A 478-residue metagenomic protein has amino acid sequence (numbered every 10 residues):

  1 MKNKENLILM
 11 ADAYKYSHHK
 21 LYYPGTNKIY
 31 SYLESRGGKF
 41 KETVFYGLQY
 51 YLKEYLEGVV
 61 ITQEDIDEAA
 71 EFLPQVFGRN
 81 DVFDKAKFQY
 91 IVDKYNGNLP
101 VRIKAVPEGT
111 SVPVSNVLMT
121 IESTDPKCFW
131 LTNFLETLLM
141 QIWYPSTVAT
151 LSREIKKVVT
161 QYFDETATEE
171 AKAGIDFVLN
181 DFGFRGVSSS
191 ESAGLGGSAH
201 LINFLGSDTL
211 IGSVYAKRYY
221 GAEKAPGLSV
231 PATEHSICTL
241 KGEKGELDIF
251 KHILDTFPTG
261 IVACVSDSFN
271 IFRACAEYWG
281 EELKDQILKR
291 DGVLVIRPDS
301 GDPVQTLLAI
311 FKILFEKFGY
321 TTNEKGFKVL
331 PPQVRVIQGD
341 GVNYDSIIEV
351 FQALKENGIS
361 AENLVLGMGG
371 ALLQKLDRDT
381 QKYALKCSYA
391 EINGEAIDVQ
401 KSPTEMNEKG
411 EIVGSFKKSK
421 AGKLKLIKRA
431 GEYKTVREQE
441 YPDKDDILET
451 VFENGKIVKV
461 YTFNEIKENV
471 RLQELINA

Functional and structural regions predicted by a protein language model:
K2-E54, G58, I202-L205, T209-L210 (+7 more regions): Gly/Ser/Thr/Ala-enriched C-terminal appendages of enzymes
K2-K39, A86, I91-P100, G109-P113 (+2 more regions): Buried, small/hydrophobic-residue-enriched core segments of structured protein domains
Y30-D93: N-terminal, Lys/Arg-enriched amphipathic/low-complexity engagement segments that precede the first folded domain
L48-E57, A69, D125, I155-V159 (+2 more regions): Generic hydrophobic, helix-prone segments enriched in Leu/Val/Ile
A105-V106: Outer-membrane beta-barrel transmembrane strands
